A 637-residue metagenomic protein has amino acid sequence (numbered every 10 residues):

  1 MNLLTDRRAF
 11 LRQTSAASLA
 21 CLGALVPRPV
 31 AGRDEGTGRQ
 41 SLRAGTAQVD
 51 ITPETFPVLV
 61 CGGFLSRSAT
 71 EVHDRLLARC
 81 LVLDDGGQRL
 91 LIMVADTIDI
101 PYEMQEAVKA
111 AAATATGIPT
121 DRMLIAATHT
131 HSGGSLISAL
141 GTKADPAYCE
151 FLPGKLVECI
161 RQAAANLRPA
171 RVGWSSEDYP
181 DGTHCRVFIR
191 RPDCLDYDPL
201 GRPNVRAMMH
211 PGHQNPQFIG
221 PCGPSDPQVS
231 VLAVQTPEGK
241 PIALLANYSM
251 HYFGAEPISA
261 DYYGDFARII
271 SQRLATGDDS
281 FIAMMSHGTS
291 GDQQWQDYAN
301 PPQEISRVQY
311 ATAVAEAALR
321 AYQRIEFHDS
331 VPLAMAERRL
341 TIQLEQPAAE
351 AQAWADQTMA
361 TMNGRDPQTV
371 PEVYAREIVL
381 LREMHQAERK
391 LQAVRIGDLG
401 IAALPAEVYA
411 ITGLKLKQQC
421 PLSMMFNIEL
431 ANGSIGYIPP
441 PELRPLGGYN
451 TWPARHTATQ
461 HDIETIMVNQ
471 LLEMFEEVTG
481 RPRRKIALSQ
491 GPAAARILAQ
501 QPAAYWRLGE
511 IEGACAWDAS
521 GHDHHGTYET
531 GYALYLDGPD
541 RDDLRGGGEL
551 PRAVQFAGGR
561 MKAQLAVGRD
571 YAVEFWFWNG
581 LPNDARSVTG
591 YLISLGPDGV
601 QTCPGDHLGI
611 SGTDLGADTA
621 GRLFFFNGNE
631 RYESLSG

Functional and structural regions predicted by a protein language model:
N2, A9-P29: N-terminal export signals
L22, A31-A499: Non-catalytic substrate/cofactor recognition surfaces at enzyme active-site rims
T97, M250, E510, F577-N579: Short beta-strand segments enriched in hydrophobic/aromatic residues within well-folded beta-rich domains
K485-G559, A563-L565, P582-G590, G596-G609: Extracytoplasmic low-complexity segments
Y505-G509, D570-W578: Residues within well-ordered beta-strands of beta-sheet-rich folds
L608-A617, F624-N627: Beta-strand-rich, repetitive solenoid scaffolds
F624-G637: Short, aromatic/His-centered strand-loop micro-motif at the edge of beta-sheets
